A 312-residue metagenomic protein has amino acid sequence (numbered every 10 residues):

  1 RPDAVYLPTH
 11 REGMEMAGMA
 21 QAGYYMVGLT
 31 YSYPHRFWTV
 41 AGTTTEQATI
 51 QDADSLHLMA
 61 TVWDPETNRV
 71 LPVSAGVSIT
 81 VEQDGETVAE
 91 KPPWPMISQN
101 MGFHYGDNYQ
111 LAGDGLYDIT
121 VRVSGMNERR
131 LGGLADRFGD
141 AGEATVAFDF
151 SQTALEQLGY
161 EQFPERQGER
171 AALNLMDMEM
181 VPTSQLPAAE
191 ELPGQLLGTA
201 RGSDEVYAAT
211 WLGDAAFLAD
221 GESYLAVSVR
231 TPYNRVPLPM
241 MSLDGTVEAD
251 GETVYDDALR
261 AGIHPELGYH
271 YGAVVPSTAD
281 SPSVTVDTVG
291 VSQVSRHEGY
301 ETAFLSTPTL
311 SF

Functional and structural regions predicted by a protein language model:
R1-H57, W63, N68, R166-Y224 (+2 more regions): Beta-strand-rich domain onsets/edges
T30, T61-W63, T80, N108 (+7 more regions): Residue-level recognition of well-ordered beta-strand positions that form the cores of beta-sheet-rich folds across
L56, V73-V77, Y117, S223 (+2 more regions): Short beta-strand/loop motifs in extracellular/secreted proteins, especially within beta-sandwich accessory domains
P65-E82, R235-D250: Short flexible loop/turn segments that cap and initiate beta-strands
V81-V88, V247-Y255, V294-S295: Short aromatic-acidic-glycine turn motif
P93-N127, Y255-Q293: Short, solvent-exposed, Trp/other aromatic-anchored flexible loops in extracytoplasmic proteins
G132-E169, E298-F312: Short beta-strand elements
S203-H270: Intrinsically disordered, low-complexity segments enriched in Gly and acidic/Ser/Thr residues that form flexible
